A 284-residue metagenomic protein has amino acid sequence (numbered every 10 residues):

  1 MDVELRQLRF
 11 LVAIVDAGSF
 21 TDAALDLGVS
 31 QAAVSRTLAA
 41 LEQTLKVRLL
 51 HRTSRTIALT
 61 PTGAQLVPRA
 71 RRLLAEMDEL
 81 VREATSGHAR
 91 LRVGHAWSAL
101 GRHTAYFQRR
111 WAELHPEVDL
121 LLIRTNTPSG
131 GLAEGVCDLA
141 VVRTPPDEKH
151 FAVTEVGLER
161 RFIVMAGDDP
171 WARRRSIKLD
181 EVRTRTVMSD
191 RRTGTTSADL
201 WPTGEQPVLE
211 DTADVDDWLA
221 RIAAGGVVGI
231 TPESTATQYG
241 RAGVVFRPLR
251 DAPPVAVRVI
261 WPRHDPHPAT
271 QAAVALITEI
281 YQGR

Functional and structural regions predicted by a protein language model:
L8, T44-L45, Q65-R90: Alpha-helical linker/hinge and terminal dimerization helices associated with HTH transcriptional regulators
V12-S30: Short helix-boundary/capping micro-motifs
A40-L59: A short LG(V/I)-centered, amphipathic sequence patch enriched for acidic residue(s) preceding the LG motif
H88-D147: Central regulatory/effector-binding core of bacterial HTH transcription factors
T104, R143, W171, R175-D211 (+2 more regions): Secondary-structure junction motif
N126-P128, V136, D190-R247: Hydrophobic hinge/microswitch elements
A152-R192, P254-H264: Hydrophobic/proline-rich hinge and linker segments of small-molecule sensing/allosteric domains, predominantly
V245-R284: A late-sequence structural motif
